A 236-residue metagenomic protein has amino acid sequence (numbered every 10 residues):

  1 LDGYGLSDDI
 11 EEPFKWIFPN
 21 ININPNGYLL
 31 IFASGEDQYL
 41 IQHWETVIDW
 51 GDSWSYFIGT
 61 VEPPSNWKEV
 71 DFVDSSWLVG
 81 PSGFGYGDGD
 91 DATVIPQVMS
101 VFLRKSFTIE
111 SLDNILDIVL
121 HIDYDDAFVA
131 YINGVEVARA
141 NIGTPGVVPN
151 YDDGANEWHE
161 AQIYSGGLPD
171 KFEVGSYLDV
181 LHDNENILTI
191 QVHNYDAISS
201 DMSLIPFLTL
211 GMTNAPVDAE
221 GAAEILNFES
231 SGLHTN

Functional and structural regions predicted by a protein language model:
L1-T46, W50-S53, G59, S65 (+6 more regions): Activation on beta-sandwich/Ig-like modules and their edge loops
I95-V98: Short, solvent-exposed beta-strand/turn "edge" segments of beta-rich domains on protein surfaces
S100-R104: A short beta-strand-loop element at or near the start of a globular domain
D183-E185: Extracellular Ig-like/FN3 beta-sandwich strand-entry sites
I190-I198: Short beta-strand-plus-loop segments that form exposed binding edges in beta-rich domains
I198-A223: Exposed low-complexity, polar/acidic, P/S/T/G-rich flexible segments that act as propeptides, protease-susceptible
